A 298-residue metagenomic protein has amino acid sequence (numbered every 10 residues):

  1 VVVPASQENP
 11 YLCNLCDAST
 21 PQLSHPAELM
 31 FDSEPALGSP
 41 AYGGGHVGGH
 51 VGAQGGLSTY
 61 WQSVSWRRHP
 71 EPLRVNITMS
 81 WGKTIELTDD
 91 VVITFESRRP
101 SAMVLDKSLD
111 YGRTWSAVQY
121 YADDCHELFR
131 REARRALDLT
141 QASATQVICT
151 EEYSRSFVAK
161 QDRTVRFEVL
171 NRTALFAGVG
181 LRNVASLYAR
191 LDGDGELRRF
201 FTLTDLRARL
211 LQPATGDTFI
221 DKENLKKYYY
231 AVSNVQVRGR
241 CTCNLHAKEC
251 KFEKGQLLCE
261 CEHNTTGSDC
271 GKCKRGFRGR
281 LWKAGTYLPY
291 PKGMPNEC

Functional and structural regions predicted by a protein language model:
V1-Q7, R240-Q256, R280-C298: Extracellular/luminal ectodomains of metazoan preproproteins built from arrays of small disulfide-bonded modules
V1-T84, R134-L181, S186-L187: Disordered, acidic Ser/Thr/Pro-rich linker "stalks" and the adjacent N-terminal cap of the next globular domain
Y11, Y42-H50, G55-C125, L187-L258: Aromatic, loop-rich ligand-recognition surfaces of beta-strand-rich domains
R113, L128-A144, E151, D192-L197: Exposed aromatic-hydrophobic patches
C261, C273: Short Cys/His-rich metal-coordination motifs, predominantly Zn2+-binding knuckles/fingers
